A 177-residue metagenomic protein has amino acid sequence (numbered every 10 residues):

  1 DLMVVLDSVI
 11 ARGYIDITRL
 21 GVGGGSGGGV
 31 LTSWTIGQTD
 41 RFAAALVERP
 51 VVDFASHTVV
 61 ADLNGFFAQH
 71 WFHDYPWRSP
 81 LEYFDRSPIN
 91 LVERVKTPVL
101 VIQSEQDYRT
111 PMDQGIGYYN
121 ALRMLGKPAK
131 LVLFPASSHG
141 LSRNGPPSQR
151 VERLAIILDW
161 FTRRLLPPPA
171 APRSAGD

Functional and structural regions predicted by a protein language model:
D1-D177: Active-site-proximal cap/loop segments of hydrolase catalytic domains
